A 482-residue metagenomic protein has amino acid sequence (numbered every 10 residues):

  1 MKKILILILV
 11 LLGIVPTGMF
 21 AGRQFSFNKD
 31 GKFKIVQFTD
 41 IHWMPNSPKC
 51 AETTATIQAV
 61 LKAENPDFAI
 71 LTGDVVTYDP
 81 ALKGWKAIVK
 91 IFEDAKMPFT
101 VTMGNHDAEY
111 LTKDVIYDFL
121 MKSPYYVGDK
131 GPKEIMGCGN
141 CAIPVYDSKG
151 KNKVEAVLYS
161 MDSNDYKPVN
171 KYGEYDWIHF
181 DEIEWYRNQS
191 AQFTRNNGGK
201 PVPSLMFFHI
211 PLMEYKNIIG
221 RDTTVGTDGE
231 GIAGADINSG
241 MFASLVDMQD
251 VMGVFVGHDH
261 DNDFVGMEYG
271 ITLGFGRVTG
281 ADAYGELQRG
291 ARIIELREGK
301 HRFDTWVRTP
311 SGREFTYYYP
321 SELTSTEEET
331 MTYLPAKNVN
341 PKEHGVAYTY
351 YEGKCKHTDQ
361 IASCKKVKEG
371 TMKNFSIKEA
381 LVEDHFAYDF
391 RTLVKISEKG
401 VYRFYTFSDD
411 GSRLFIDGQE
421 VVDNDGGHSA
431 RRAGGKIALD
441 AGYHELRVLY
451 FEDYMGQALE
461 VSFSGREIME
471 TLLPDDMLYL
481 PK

Functional and structural regions predicted by a protein language model:
F20-A87: N-terminal active-site segment of His-dependent metallophosphoesterases
G22-R23, K86-G198, R292-R297: Extended active-site neighborhood of metal-dependent phosphoesterases/phosphodiesterases
V36-T54, V76-K83, Y125, P168-W177 (+2 more regions): Acidic/histidine-rich helix-loop elements that form or flank divalent-metal/phosphate-binding sites at the catalytic
F38, A142-D147, L158, M241-D247 (+1 more regions): Binuclear metal-dependent phosphoesterase catalytic core
M44-N46, T77-P80, V101-T112, Y166-V169 (+4 more regions): Active-site environment of divalent metal-dependent phosphoester hydrolases
P48-K49, G73-I91, A108-Y125, I218 (+1 more regions): Metal-dependent catalytic neighborhoods of phosphoester/phosphodiester hydrolases
N65-D67, V157-S160, Y172-D263: His/acidic metal-ligating clusters that form di-metal
T330-K482: Acidic/polar, compositionally biased interaction segments
